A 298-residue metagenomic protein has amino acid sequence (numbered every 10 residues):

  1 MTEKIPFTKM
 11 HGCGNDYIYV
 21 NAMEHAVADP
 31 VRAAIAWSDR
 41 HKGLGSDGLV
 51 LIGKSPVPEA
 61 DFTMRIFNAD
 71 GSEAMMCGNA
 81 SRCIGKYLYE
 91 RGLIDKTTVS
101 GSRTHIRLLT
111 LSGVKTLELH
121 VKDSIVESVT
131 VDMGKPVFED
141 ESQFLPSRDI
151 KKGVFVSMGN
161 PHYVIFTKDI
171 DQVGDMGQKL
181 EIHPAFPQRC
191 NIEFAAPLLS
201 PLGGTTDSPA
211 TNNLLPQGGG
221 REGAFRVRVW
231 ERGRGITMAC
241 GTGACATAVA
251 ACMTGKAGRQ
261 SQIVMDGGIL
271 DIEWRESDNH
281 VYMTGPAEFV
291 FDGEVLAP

Functional and structural regions predicted by a protein language model:
M1-I125, V164-P201, T205-D207, N212-P216 (+1 more regions): A glycine-rich beta-to-alpha transition motif near the start of alpha/beta enzyme domains, typified by
I125-M133: Short, solvent-exposed secondary-structure boundary/capping segments
K135-D140, L145-D149, V154-V156, H280-P298: C-terminal domain-closing interface element
